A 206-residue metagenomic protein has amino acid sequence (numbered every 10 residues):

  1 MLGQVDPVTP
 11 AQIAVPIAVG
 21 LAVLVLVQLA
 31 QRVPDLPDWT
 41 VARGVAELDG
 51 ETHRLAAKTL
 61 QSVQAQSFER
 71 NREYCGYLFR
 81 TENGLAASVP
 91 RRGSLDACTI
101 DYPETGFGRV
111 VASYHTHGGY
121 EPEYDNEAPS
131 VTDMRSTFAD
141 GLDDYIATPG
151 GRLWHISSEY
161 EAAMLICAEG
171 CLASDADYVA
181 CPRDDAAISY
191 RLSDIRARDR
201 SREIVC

Functional and structural regions predicted by a protein language model:
L2-G20: N-terminal Sec-pathway targeting helices
G3, A11, V27, Y120-E121 (+1 more regions): Intrinsically disordered, low-complexity regions enriched in polar/acidic and amide residues
P16, G20, R92-C98, G151: Glycine-centered flexibility motif
L24-F107, V179, S193-C206: Glycine-rich short-loop/terminal segments
V41-A46, I100-A112, T116-C206: Active-site-proximal loop/helix of nucleotide/amide-processing enzymes and allied scaffolds
